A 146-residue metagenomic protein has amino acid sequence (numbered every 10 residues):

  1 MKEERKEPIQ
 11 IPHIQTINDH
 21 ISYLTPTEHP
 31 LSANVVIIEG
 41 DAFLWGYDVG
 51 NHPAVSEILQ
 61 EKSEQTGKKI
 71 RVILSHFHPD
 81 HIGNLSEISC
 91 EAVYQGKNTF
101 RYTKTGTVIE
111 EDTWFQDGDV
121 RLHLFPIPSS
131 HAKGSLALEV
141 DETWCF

Functional and structural regions predicted by a protein language model:
M1-Q10: Accessory terminal helices/loops
I9-Q10, L31-N34, E57-E61, H78-I82 (+3 more regions): A generic local structural motif
Q10-I11, T16-I17, A92-G134, V140-D141: Metallo-beta-lactamase
Q10-Q60, L136-F146: Conserved beta-strand hairpin/beta-sheet module of binuclear metal-dependent hydrolase folds, prominently
N18, G46, L74, H78-P79 (+1 more regions): Alpha-helical architecture
W45-D48, R71-I73, L124: Short catalytic-loop micro-motif centered on adjacent basic/acidic residues
G50, G83-N84, S129-S130, G134: Glycine-centered flexibility sites
P53-G118: Active-site HxH/HxHxD metal-binding segment of metal-dependent hydrolases
